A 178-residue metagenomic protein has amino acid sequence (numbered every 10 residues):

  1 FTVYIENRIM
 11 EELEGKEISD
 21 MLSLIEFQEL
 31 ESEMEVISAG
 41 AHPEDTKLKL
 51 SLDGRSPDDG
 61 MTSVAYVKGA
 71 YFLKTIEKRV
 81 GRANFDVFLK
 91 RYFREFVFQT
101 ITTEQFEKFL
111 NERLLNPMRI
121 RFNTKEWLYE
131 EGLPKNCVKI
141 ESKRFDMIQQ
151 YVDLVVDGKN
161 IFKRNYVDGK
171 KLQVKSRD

Functional and structural regions predicted by a protein language model:
F1-D157: Hydrophobic alpha-helical and helix-loop surface patches within well-folded domains that function as non-catalytic
Y151-D178: Non-catalytic terminal regions of proteins
